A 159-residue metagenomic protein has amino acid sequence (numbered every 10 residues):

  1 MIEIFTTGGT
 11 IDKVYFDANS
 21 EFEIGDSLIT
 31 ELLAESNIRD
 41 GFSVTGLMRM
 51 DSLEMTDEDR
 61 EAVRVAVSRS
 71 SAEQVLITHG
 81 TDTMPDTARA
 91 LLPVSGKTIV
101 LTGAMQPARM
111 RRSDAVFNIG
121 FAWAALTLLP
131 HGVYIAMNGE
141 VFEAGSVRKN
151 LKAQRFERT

Functional and structural regions predicted by a protein language model:
M1-T159: Active-site histidine-anchored catalytic micro-motif
